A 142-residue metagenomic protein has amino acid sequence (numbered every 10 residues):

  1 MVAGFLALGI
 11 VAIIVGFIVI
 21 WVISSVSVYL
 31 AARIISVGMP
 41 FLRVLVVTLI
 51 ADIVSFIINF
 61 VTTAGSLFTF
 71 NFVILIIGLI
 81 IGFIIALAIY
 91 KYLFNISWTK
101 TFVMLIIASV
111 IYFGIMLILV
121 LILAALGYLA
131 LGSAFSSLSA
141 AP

Functional and structural regions predicted by a protein language model:
M1-G9, F135-P142: Short, strongly hydrophobic alpha-helical membrane anchors
F5-V28, V46-A88, M104-A130: Hydrophobic alpha-helical transmembrane segments in multi-pass membrane proteins
I23-P40: Membrane-interface helix-loop junction between the first two transmembrane segments
A32, Y90-L105, S109: A structural feature that tracks compact, well-ordered secondary-structure segments with a strong bias toward
V37-L42, F72, W98: Membrane-helix interface segments
